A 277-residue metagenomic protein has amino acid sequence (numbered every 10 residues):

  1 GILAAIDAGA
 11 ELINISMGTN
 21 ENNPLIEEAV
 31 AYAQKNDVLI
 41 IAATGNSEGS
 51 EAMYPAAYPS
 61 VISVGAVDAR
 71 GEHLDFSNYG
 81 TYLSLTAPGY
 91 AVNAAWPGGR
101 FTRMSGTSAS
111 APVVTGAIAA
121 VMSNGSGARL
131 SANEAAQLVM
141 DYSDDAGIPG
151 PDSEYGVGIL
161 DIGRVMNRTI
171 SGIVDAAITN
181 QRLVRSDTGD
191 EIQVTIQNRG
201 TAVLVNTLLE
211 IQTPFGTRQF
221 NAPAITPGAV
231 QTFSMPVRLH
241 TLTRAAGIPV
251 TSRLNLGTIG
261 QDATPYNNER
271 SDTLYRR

Functional and structural regions predicted by a protein language model:
G1-S60, R70-H73, Y79, G99-A111 (+1 more regions): Substrate-binding/access-modulating region of protease and related hydrolase catalytic domains
E11-L12, V38, D75, G89-E154: Hydrolase catalytic cores
I159-S186, P214, T273-Y275: Low-complexity, acidic Ser/Thr/Pro/Gly-rich terminal tails and inter-domain linkers that flank the onset of structured
T188-V194: Structural beta-strand segments of beta-rich domains
D190, L239-R277: Terminal connector regions
T195-G200: Asparagine-centered strand-capping/turn motif at beta-strand->loop junctions
T201-N206, G247: Short acidic/proline- and small/hydrophobic-mixed sequence motifs that coincide with surface turns and coil-to-beta
F215-R244, G257: Intrinsically disordered, low-complexity Pro/Gly/Ser/Thr-rich segments with frequent PxxP/GP/PP motifs and embedded
